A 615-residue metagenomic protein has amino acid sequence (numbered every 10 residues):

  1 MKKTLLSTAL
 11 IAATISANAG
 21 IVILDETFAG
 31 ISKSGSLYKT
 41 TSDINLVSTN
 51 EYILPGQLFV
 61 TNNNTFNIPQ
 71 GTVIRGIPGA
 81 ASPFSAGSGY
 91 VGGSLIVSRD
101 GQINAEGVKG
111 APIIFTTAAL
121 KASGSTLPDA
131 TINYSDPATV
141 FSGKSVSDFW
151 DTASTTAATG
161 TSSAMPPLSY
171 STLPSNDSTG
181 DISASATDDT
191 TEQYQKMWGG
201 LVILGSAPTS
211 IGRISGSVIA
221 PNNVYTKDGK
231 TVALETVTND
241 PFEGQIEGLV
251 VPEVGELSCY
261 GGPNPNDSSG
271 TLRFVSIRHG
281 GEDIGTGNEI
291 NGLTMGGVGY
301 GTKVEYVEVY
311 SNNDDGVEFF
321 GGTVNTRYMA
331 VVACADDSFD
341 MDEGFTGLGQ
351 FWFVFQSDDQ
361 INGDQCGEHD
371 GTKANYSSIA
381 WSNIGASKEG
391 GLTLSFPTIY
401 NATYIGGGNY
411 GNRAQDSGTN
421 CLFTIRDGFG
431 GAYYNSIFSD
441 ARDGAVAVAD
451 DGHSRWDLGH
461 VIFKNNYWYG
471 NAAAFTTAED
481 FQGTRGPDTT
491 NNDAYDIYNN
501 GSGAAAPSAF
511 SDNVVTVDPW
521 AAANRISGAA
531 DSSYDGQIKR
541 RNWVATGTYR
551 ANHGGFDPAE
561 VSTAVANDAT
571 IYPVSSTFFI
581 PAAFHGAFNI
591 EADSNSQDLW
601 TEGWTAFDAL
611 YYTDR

Functional and structural regions predicted by a protein language model:
M1-A19: Gram-negative bacterial Sec-dependent N-terminal signal peptides
G20-T61, F66, I77-D100, P112-D314 (+2 more regions): Extracellular beta-rich repeat passengers
V73: Catalytic metal-binding/acid-base residues of hydrolase active sites
E106: Conserved H-D interstitial segment of serine endopeptidase catalytic domains
